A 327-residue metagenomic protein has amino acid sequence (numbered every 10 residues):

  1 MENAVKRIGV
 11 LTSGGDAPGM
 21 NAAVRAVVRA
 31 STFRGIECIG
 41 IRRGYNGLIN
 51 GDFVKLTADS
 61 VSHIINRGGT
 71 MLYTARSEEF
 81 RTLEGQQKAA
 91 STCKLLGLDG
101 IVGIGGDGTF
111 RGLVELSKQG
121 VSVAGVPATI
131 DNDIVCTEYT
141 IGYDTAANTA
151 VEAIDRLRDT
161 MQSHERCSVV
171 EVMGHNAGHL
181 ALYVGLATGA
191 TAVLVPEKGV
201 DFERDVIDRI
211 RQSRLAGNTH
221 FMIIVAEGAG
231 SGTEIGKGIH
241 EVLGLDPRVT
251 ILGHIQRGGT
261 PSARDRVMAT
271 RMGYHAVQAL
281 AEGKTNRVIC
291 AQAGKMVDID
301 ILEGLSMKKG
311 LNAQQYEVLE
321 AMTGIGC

Functional and structural regions predicted by a protein language model:
M1-E2, L48-G103, T109, I141-N148 (+2 more regions): Glycine-rich oxoanion-binding loops at beta->alpha junctions
E2-I49: N-terminal phosphate-binding or glycine-rich loops at protein starts, especially the Walker A/P-loop of NTPases
S13-D16, I41-N46, R76-S77, G106-D107 (+7 more regions): Short, ordered loop/turn segments at secondary-structure junctions
A17-V27, I49, L83-E84, L98-V114 (+5 more regions): Short glycine/serine/threonine-rich phosphate/pyrophosphate-binding segments that cradle anionic phosphate groups
G103-G105, R111, E115, S122 (+2 more regions): Accessory alpha-helical/coil subdomains and C-terminal extensions that flank or cap enzyme catalytic cores
C136-A147, T260-R266: Short beta-strand elements at the ligand-binding edges of bilobed clamshell
S231-E234, I239-C327: C-terminal non-catalytic interaction/assembly regions of soluble proteins
